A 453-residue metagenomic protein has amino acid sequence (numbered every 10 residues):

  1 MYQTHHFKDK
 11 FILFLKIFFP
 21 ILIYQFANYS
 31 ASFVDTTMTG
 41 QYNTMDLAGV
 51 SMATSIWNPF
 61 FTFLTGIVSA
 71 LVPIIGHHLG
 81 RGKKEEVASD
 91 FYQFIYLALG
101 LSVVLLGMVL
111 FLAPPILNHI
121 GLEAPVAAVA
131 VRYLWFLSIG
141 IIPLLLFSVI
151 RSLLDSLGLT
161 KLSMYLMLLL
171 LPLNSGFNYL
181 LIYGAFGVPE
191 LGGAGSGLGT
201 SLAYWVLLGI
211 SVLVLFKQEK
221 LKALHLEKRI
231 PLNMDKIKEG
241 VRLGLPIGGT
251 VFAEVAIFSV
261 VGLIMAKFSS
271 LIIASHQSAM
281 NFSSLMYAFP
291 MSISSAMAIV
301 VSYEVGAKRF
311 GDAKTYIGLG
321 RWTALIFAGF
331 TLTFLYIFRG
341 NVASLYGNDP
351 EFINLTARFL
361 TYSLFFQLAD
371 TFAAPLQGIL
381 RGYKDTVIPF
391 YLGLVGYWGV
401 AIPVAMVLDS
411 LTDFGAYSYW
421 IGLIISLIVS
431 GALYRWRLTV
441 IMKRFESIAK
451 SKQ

Functional and structural regions predicted by a protein language model:
M1-I21, I75-I142, V188-L245, V301-F366 (+1 more regions): Short alpha-helical transmembrane segments in multi-pass integral membrane proteins
K16-D35, F136, F147, A203-L207 (+4 more regions): Transmembrane helical elements of multi-pass membrane transporters/channels
I23, A27, A31, F60-L64 (+15 more regions): Residue-level hotspots within pore-lining transmembrane alpha-helices of multi-pass secondary transporters
F26-A48, L117-A124, L180-L191, F252-L285 (+3 more regions): Helix-terminus/linker motif at the lipid-water interface of multi-pass membrane proteins
T39-N58, D90, A124-V129, G193-A194 (+5 more regions): Interfacial/gating helices of multi-pass transporter permease domains
L47-L110, L144-G158, L162-S163, G262 (+2 more regions): Small-residue-rich hydrophobic transmembrane alpha-helices
V68, L137-D155, S163-N174, S196-V212 (+6 more regions): Short runs within selected transmembrane alpha-helices of multi-pass transporters and secretion channels
V109, N178, I182, S211-L215 (+7 more regions): Structural signal for membrane-spanning alpha-helices in multi-pass inner-membrane proteins, emphasizing helix cores
